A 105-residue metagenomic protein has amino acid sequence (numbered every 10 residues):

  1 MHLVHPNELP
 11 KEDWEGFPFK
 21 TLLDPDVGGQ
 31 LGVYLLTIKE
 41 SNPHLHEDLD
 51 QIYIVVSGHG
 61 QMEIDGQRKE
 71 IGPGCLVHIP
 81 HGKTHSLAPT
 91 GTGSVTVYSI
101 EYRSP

Functional and structural regions predicted by a protein language model:
M1-K11: Short N-terminal strand-loop motif that marks the start of NAD(P)H/FAD-dependent oxidoreductase cofactor-binding domains
L9-P43, I100-Y102: A short glycine-rich, His/Asp/Glu-containing loop-to-beta-strand
T37-I38, E47-M62: Short, conserved beta-strand element in jelly-roll/cupin
L45-E47, K83: Histidine-centered catalytic micro-motifs
I52, H59-Q61, R68, T84 (+1 more regions): Structural motif
Q67-H81: Short acidic-glycine-tyrosine-enriched beta hairpin
H81-P105: Ligand-binding loop in jelly-roll beta-barrel domains
